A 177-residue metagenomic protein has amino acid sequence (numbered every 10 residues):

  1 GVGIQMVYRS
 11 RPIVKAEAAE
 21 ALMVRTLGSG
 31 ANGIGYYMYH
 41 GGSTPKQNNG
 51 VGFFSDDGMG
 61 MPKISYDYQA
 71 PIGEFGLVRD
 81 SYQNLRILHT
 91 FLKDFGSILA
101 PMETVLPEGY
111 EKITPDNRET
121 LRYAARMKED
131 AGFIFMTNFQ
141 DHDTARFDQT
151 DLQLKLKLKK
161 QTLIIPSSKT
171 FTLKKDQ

Functional and structural regions predicted by a protein language model:
G1-Y8, A18-Q177: Carbohydrate-binding surfaces of carbohydrate-active enzymes
K15: Charged, low-complexity surface patches
